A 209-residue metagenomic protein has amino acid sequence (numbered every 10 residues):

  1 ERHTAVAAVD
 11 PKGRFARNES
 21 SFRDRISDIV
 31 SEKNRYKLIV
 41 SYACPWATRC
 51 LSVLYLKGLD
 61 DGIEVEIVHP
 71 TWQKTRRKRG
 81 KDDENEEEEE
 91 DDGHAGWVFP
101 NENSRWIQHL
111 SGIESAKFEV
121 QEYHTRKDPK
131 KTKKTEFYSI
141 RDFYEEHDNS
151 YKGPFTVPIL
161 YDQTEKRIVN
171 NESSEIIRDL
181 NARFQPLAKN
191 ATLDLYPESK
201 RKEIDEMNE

Functional and structural regions predicted by a protein language model:
E1-E209: GST-like domain detector, emphasizing the conserved glutathione-binding G-site in the N-terminal thioredoxin-like
